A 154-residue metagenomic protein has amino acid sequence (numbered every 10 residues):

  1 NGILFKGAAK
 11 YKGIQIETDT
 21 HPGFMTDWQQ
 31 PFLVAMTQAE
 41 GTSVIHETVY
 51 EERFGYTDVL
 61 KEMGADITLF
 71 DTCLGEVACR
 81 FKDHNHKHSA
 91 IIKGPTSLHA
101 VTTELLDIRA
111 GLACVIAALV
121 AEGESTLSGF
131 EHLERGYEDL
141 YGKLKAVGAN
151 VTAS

Functional and structural regions predicted by a protein language model:
N1-S154: Short, structured segments at the rim of ligand-binding sites
